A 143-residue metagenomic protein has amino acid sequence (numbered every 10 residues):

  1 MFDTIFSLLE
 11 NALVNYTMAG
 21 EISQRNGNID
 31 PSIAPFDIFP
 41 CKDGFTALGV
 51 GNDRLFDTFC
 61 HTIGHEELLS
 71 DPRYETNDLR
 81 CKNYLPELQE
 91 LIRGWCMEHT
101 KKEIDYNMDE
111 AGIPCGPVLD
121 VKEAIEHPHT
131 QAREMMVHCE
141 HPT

Functional and structural regions predicted by a protein language model:
M1-D57: Active-site-adjacent "lid/gating" segments in soluble enzymes
I5, T76, A124-I125: Short secondary-structure capping/turn micro-motifs that flank functional sites
L13, M18, H61-H65, H129 (+1 more regions): A generic structural signal for secondary-structure junctions that act as hinges or helix/strand caps at the edges
A34-A111, C115: Aromatic-enriched alpha-helical interface/lid elements that frame and gate functional surfaces
E110-T143: A glycine-rich dinucleotide-binding beta-alpha-beta segment and adjacent secondary-structure elements that constitute
